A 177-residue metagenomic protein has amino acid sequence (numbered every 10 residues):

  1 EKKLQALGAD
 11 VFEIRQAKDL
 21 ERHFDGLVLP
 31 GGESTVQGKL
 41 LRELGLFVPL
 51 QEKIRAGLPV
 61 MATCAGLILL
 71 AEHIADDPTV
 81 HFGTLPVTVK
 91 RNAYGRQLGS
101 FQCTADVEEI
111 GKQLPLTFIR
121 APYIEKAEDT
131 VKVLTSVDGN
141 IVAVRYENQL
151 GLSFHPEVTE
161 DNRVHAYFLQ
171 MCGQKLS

Functional and structural regions predicted by a protein language model:
E1-A56, E108, N162-A166, Q170-S177: N-terminal beta1-alpha1 cap of cysteine-dependent amidohydrolase-like domains
E1-L4, S34-T35, I68, H73-D77 (+1 more regions): Short charge-dense sequence patches
V11-F12, V60, Q149: Hydrophobic anchor at the start of a short beta-strand that flanks the dinucleotide cofactor-binding loop
Q16, A65, F154: Cofactor-binding loop segments of dinucleotide-utilizing enzymes, especially the Rossmann-like FAD- and NAD(P)+-binding
F24, A56-L58, T79-V80, Q113-L114 (+2 more regions): Short coil/turn connectors at secondary-structure junctions
V28-L29, A62, L152: Redox-cofactor binding/interface segments in oxidoreductases and associated redox assembly factors
E33-D106: Cysteine-nucleophile active-site neighborhood
R91-S177: Amide-donor transfer/coupling interface in amidating biosynthetic enzymes
